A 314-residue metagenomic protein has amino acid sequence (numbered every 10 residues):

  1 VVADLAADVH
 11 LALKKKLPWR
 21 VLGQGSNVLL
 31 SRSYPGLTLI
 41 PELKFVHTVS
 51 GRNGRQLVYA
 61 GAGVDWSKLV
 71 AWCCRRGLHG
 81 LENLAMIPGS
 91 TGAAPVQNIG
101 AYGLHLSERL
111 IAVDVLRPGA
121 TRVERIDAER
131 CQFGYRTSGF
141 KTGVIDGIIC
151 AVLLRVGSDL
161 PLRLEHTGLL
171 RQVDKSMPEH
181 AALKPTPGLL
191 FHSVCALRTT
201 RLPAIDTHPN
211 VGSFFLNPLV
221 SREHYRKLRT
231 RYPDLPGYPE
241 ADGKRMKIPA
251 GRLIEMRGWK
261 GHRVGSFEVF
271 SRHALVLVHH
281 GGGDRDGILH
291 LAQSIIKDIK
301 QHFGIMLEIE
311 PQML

Functional and structural regions predicted by a protein language model:
V1, A62, G243, I288: Charged, low-complexity surface patches
V2-A120: Anion-binding (especially nucleotide phosphate/pyrophosphate-binding) glycine-rich loop and adjoining beta-alpha core
L5-H10, V70-C73, L170, F191-V194 (+2 more regions): A generic alpha-helix structural signal
V28, V123-L277, G282-G287, H302-L314: Phosphate/pyrophosphate- and phosphate-bearing ligand-binding catalytic cores of soluble enzymes
L78, R285-L291: Beta-rich strand-turn-strand
